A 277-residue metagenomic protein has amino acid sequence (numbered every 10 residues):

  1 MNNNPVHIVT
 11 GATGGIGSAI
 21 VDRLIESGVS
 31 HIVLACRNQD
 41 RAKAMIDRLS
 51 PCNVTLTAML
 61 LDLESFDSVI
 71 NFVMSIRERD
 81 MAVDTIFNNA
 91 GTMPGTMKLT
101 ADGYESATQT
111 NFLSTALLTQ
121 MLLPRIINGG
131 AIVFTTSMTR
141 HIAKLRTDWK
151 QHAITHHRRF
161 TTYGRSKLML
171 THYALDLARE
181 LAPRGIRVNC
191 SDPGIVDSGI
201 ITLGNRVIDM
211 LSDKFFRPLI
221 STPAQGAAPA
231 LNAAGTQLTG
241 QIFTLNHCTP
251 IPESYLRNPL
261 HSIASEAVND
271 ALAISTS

Functional and structural regions predicted by a protein language model:
T13-G14: Conserved glycine-rich cofactor-binding loop
G17-S18: N-terminal Rossmann-fold NAD(P) dinucleotide-binding loop
G28-M45: Conserved glycine-rich Rossmann-like NAD(P)H-binding loop of the short-chain dehydrogenase/reductase
S50-D67: Rossmann-fold cofactor-recognition segment
G91-M97, A131-R184, D192-V207: Catalytic loop of short-chain dehydrogenase/reductase
T96-Q109: Short alpha-helical oligomerization interface
F112-L113: Ankyrin-repeat alpha-helix packing hotspot
D213-E253, L260-S262, E266, D270: C-terminal helical subdomain
